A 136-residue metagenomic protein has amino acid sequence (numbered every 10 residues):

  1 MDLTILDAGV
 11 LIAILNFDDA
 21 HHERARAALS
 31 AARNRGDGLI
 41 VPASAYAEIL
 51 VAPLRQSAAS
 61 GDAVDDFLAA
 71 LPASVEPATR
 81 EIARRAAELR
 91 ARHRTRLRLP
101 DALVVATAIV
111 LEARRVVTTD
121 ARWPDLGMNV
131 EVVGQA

Functional and structural regions predicted by a protein language model:
M1-L3, V105-A136: Acidic, PIN/NYN-like endoribonuclease modules and their adjacent C-terminal/linker elements
M1-V41, P53-D66, A121, Q135-A136: Short, well-structured N-terminal submotif of metal-dependent ribonuclease cores
L11, Y46, A83, W123-P124: A generic structural signal for short hydrophobic patches within well-formed alpha-helices
A43-S44, D101, D120-A121: Short secondary-structure boundary segments
F67-L68, S74-E81, R96, P124-A136: Internal alpha/beta domain cores that form substrate/cofactor-binding pockets in large enzymes and binding proteins
A73-V117: Active-site neighborhoods of divalent-metal-dependent phosphate/nucleic-acid chemistry enzymes
